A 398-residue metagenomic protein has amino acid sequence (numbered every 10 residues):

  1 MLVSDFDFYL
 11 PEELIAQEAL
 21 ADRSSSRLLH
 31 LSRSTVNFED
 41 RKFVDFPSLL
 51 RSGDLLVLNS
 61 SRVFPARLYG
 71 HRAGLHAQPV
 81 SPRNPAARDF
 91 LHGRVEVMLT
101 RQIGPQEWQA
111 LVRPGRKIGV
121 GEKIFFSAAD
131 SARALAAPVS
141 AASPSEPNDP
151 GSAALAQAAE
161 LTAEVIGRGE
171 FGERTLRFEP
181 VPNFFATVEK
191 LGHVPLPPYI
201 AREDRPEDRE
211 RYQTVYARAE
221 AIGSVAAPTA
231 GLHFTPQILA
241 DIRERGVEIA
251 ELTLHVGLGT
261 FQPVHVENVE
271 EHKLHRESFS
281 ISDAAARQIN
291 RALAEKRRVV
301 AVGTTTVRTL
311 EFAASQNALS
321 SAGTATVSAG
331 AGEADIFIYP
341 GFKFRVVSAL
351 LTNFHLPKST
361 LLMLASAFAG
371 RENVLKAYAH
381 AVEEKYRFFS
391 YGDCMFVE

Functional and structural regions predicted by a protein language model:
M1-V139, D149-E398: Surface-exposed, charge/polar-rich loops and edge strands
A142-S143: Extracellular attachment/recognition segments
